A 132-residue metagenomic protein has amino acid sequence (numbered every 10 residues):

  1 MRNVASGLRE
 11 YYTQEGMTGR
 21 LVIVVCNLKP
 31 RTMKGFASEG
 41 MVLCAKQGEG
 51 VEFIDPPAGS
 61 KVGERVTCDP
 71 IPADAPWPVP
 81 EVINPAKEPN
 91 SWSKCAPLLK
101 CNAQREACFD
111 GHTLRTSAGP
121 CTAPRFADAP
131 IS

Functional and structural regions predicted by a protein language model:
M1-S132: Phosphate-backbone binding interfaces of nucleic-acid-interacting proteins
